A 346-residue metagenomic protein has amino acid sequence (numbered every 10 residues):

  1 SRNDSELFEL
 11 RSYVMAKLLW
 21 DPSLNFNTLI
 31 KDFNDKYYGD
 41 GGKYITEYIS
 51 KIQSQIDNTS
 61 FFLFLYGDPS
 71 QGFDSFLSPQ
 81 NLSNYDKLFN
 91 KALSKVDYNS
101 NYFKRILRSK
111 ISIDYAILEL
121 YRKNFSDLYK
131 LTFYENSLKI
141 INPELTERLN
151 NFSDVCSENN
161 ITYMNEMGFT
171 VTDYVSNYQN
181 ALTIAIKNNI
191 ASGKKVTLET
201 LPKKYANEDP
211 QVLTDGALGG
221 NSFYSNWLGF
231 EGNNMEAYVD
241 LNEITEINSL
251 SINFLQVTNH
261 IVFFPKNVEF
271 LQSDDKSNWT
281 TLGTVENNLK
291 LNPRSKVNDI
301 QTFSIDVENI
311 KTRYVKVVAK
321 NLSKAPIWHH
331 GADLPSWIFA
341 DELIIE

Functional and structural regions predicted by a protein language model:
S1-L24: Aromatic- and carboxylate-enriched substrate-binding clefts and catalytic-loop regions of carbohydrate-active enzymes
R2-N3, P202, K276, S323: Short loop/turn segments at secondary-structure transitions that flank enzyme active sites
E9-A16, N267, E286-N287, N298: Short secondary-structure boundary/capping segments
K17-L198: Catalytic domains of carbohydrate-active enzymes that cleave complex glycans
A185-L218: Predominantly extracellular/luminal regions of secreted and cell-surface proteins, especially disulfide-bonded
L218-G283, D299-E346: Aromatic, loop-rich ligand-recognition surfaces of beta-strand-rich domains
L282-N292: Solvent-exposed serine/threonine-rich low-complexity stretches and specific carbohydrate-binding patches
P293-V297: Short glycine-/Asp-/Thr-/Trp-enriched loop segments that recur within the blades of beta-propeller repeat domains
